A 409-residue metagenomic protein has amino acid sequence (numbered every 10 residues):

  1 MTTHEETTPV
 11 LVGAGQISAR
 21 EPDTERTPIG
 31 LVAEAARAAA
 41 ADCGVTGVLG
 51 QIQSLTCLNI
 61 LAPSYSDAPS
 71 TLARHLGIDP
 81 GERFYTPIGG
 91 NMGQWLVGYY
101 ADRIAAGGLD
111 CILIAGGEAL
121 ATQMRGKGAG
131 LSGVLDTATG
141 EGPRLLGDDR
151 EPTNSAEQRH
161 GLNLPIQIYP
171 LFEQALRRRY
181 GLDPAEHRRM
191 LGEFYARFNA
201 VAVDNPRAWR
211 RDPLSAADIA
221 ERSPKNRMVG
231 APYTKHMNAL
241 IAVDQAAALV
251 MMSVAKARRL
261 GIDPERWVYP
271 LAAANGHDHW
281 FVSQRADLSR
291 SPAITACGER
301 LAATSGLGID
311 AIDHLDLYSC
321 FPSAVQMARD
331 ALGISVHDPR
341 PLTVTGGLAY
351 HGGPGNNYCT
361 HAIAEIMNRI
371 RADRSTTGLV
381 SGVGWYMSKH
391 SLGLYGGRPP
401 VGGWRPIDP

Functional and structural regions predicted by a protein language model:
M1-P87, D102-L109, L113-V243, A247-L249 (+5 more regions): Conserved "HGTGT" condensation-loop signature of ketosynthase/thiolase-family condensing enzymes that catalyze
N91-Q94, N357-H361: A glycine-rich, Thr/Ser-enriched phosphate-binding loop motif common to dinucleotide/cofactor-binding enzymes
Q94-D102: Conserved phosphate-binding catalytic cores of ATP/NTP-utilizing and phosphoryl-transfer enzymes
L109-D110, S375-T377: Nucleotide donor/acceptor-binding cores
A242, A372-R374, Y386-M387: A structural signal for short secondary-structure junctions
H314-F321, L379-S388: A glycine-rich phosphate-binding loop feature that marks nucleotide/adenosyl-phosphate handling sites
R371, T377-V380: Polyanion-binding and phosphate-handling cores
K389-G393: Histidine/acidic-residue-rich catalytic or RNA/ligand-binding cores of hydrolases and nuclease-related proteins
